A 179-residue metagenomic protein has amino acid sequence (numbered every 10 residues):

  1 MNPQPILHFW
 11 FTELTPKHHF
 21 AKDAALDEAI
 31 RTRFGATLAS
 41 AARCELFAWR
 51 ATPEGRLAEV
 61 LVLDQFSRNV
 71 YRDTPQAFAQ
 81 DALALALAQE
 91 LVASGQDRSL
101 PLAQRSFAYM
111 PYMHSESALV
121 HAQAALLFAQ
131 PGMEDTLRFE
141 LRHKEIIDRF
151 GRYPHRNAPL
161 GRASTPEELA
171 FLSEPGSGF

Functional and structural regions predicted by a protein language model:
M1-A58, V62-D73, F78-F179: Intrinsically disordered, low-complexity activation-like regions
